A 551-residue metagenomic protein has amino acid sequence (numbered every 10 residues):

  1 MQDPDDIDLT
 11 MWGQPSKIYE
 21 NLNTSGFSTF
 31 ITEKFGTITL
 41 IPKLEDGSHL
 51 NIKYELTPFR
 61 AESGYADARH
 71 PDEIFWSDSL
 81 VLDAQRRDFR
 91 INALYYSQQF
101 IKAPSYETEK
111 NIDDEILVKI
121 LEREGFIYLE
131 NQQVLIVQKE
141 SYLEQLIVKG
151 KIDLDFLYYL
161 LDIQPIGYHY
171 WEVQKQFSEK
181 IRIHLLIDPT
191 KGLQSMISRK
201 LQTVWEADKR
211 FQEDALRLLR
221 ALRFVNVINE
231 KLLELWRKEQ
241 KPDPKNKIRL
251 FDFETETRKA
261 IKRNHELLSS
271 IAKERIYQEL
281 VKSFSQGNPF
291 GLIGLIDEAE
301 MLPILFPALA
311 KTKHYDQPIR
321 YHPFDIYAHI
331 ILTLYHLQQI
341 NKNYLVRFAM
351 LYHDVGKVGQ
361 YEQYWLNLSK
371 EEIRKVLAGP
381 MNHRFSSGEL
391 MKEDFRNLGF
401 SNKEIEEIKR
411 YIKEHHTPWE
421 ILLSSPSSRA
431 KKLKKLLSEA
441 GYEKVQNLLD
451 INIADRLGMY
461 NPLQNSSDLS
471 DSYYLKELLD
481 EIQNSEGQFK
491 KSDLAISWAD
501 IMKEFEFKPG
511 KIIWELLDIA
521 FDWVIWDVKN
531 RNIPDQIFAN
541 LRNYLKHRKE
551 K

Functional and structural regions predicted by a protein language model:
M1-K551: Catalytic cores of the polymerase beta-like nucleotidyltransferase superfamily and closely associated nucleotide
